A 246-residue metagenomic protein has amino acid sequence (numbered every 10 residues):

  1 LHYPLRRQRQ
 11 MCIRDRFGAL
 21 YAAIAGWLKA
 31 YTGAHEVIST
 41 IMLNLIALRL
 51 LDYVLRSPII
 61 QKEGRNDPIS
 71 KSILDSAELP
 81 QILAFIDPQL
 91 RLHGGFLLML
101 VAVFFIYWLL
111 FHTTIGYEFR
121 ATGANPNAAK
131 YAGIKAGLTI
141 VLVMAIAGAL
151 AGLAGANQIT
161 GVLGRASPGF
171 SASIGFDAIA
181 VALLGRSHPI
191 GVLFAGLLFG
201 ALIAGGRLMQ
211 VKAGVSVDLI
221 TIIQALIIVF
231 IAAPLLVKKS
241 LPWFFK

Functional and structural regions predicted by a protein language model:
L1-I13: Single conserved hydrophobic/aromatic residue that forms the stacking wall/gate of nucleotide- or nucleobase-binding
Q10, I86-R165, P189-I190, F194: Helix-loop-helix "hairpin" substructures at the membrane interface of multi-pass membrane proteins
R14, A145-N157, G161-A225: Transmembrane alpha-helical segments in multi-pass inner-membrane proteins
F17-G18, N44-D52, G95-W108, M144-G155 (+3 more regions): Hydrophobic core segments of alpha-helical transmembrane domains in multi-pass membrane transport and ion-translocation
F17-T32: Transmembrane-helix boundary motif in ABC transporter permease subunits
K29-Y31, L110, L184: Helix-capping/transition residues at the boundaries of transmembrane alpha-helices and the short helical linkers
T40, N44-H112, F245: Transmembrane helix-bundle core of multi-pass membrane transporters and related energy-transducing complexes
A124, Y131-L138, G206-K246: Cytosolic-side transmembrane-helix boundaries in multi-pass membrane proteins
